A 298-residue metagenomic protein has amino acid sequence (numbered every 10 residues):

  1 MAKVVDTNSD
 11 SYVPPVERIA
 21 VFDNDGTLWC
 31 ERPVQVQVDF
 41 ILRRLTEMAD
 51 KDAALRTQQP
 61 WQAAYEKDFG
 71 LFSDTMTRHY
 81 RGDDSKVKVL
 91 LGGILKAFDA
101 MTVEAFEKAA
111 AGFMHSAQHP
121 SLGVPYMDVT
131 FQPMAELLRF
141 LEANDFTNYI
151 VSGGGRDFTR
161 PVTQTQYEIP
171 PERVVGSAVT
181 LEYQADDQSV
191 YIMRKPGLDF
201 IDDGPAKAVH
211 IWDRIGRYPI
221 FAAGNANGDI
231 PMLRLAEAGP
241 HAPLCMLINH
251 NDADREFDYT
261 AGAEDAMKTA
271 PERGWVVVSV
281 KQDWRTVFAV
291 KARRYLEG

Functional and structural regions predicted by a protein language model:
M1-N24, T46, D50-L55, A292-G298: Non-catalytic pre-domain segments flanking phosphatase-related domains
A2, S11, E17, G92 (+1 more regions): C-terminal cap/substrate-recognition subdomain and adjoining C-terminal extension of metal-dependent phosphatase-like
N24, Q37-D39, A97, N148 (+2 more regions): Functionally constrained cores in energy, signaling, and assembly domains
E31-V34, D39-L42, P161-V162, L235: Short, solvent-exposed loop/turn and secondary-structure capping segments
V34, I41-L42, M48-M127, Q132: A metal-dependent, Asp-based hydrolase signature
